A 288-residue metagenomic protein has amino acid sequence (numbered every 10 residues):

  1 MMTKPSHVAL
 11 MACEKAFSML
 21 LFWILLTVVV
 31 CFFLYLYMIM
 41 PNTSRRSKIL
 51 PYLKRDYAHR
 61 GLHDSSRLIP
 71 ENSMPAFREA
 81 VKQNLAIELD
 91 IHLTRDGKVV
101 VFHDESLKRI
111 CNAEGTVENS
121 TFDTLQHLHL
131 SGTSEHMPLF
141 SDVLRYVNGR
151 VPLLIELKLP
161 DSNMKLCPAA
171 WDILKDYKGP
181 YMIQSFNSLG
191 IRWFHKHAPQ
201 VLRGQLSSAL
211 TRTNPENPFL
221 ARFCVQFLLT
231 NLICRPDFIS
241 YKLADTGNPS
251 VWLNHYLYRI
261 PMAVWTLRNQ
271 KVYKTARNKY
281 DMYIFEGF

Functional and structural regions predicted by a protein language model:
M2-F288: Phosphate-group recognition and catalysis centered on beta-loop-alpha active-site segments
